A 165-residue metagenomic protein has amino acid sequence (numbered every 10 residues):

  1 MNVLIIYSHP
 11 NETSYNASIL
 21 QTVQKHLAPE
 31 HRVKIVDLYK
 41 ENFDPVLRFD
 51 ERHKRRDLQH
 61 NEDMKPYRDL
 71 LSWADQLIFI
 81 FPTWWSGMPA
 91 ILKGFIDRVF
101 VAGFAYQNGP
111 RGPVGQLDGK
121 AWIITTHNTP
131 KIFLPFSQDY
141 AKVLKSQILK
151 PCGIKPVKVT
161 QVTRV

Functional and structural regions predicted by a protein language model:
M1-F104, N108, R164: N-terminal beta1-alpha1-beta2 submodule of the flavodoxin-like/Rossmannoid cofactor-binding fold
N2, R32-K34, G119-A121, K155-P156: Residues at the starts of beta-strands that form the adenosine-phosphate
I6-Y7, I124-T125, V159-Q161: Short beta-strands and strand-loop turn motifs
A102-A105, K131, I154: Generic macromolecular interface patches on structured domains
P113-D118: Short, conserved loop/helix-junction motifs that constitute active-site signature segments in enzyme catalytic cores
G119-T125, L149: A short, hydrophobic secondary-structure junction motif
I124-F133: Phosphate-binding/catalytic loops
F133-V165: Glycine-rich phosphate/pyrophosphate-binding loop and the adjoining helix
